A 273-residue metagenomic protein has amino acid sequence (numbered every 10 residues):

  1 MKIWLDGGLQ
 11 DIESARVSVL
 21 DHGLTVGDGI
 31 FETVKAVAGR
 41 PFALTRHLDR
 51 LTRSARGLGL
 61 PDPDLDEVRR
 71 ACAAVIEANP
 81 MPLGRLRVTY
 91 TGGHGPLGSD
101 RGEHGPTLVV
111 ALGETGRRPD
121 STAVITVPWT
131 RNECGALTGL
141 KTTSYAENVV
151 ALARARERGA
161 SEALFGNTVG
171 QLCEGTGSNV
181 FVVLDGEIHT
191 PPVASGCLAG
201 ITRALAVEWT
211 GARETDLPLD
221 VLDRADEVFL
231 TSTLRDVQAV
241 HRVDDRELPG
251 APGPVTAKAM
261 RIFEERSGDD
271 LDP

Functional and structural regions predicted by a protein language model:
M1-E77, T91, S99-P273: Helix-start/capping segments and mature chain N-termini
M81-Y90: Ordered, amphipathic secondary-structure segments that act as subunit-interaction surfaces in large macromolecular
